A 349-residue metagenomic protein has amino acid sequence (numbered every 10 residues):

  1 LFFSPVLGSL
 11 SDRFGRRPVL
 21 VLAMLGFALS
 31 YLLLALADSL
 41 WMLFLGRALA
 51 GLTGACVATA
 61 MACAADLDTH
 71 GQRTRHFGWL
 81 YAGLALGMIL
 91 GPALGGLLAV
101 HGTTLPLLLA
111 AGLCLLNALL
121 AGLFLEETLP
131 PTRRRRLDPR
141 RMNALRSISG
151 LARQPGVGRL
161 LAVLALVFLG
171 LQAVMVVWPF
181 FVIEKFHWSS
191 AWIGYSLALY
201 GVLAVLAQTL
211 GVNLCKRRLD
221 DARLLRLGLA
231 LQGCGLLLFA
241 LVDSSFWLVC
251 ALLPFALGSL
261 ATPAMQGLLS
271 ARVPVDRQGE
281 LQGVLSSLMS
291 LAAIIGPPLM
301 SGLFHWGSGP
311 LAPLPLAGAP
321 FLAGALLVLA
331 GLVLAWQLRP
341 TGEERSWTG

Functional and structural regions predicted by a protein language model:
F2-D38: Conserved MFS/SLC helix-loop-helix module at the cytosolic interface between two early adjacent transmembrane helices
S4-G15, A207-D221: Helix-to-loop junctions at the C-terminal end of transmembrane segments in multipass secondary transporters
G15, L36-W41, H187, L241-D243: Helix-breaking motifs and short loop linkers at transmembrane-helix boundaries and internal kinks in secondary membrane
G46-L84: Cytoplasmic helix-loop-helix junction between adjacent transmembrane helices in 12-TM secondary transporters
A99-G112, G302-L326: A membrane-interface helix-boundary motif in multi-pass transporters
E126-V163, G349: Juxtamembrane intracellular "pre-TM" segments in multi-pass secondary transporters
V176-I193: Short amphipathic helix-loop junctions that connect adjacent transmembrane helices in Major Facilitator Superfamily/SLC
A222-M265: C-terminal transmembrane helical hairpin of 12-TM major facilitator-type secondary transporters
